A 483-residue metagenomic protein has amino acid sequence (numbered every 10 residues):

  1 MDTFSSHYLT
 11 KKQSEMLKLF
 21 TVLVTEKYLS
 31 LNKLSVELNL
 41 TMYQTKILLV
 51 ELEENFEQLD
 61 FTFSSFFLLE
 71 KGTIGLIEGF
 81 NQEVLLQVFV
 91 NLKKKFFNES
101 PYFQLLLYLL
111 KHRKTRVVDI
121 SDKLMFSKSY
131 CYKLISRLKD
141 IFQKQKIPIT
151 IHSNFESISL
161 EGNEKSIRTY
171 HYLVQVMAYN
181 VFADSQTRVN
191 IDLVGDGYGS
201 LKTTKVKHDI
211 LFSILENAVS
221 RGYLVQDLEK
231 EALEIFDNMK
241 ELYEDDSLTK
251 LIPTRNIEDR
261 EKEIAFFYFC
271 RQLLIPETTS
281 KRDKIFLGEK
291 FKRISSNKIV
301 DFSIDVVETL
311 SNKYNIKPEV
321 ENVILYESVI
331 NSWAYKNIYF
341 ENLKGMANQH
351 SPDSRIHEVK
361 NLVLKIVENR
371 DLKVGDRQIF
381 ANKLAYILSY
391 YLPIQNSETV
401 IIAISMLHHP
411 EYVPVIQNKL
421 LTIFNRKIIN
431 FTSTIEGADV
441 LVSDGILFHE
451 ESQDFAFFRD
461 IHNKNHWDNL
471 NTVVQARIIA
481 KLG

Functional and structural regions predicted by a protein language model:
D2-G483: A cross-family "folded-core" feature that marks the main globular domain of proteins
